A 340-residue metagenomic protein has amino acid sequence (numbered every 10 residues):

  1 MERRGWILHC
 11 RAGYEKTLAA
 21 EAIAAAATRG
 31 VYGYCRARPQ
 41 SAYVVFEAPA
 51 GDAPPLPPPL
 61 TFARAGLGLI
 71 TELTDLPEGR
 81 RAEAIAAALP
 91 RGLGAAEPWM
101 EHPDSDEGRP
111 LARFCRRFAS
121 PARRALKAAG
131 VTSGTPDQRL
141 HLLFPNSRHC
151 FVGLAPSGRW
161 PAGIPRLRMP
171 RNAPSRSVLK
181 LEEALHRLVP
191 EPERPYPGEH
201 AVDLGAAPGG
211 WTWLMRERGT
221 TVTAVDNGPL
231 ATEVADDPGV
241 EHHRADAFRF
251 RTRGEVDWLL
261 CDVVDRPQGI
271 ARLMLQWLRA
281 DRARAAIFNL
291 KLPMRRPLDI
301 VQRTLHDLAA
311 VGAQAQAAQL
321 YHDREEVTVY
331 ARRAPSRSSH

Functional and structural regions predicted by a protein language model:
M1-H340: SAM-dependent transferase fold signal centered on methyltransferase-like domains, encompassing both Class I
